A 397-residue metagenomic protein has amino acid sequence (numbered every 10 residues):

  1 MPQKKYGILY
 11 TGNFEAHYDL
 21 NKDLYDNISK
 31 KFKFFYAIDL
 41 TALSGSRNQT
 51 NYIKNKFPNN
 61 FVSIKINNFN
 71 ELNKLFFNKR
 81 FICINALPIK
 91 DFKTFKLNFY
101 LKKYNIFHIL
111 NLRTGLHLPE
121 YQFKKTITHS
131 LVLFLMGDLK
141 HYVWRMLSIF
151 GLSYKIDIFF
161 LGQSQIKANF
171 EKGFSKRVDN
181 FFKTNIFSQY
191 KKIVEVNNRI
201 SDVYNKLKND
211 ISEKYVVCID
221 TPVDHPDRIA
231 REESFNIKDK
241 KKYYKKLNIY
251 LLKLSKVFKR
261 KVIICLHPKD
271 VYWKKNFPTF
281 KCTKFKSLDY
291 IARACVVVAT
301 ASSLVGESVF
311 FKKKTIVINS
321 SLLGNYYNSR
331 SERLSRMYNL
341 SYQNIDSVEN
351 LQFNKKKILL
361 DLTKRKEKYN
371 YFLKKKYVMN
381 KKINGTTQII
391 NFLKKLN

Functional and structural regions predicted by a protein language model:
M1-G7, K79, K208-Y215: A short, charged/proline- and glycine-enriched loop that marks the coil->beta-strand transition at the N-terminal
Y6-K31, F35-Y204, L304-V305: Active-site and donor-binding regions of nucleotide-sugar-utilizing enzymes
D26, N198-Y272: Conserved catalytic-core segment of nucleotide-activated headgroup transferases in glycan assembly
G45-Q49, K172, H225-K242, Y326-R330: Short, flexible/disordered intra-domain loops and linkers
S46-N48, L118-F123, V203-L207, D289-V297 (+2 more regions): Short, charged, surface-exposed secondary-structure boundary motifs
P58-L72, N198, I263-F311, T315: Donor nucleotide-activated moiety binding/catalytic core segment of transferases that use nucleotide-activated donors
K275-T279, S303-N380: Catalytic binding pocket for nucleotide-activated donors in carbohydrate/polymer assembly enzymes
Y371, K376-N397: C-terminal alpha-helical cap of glycosyltransferases
